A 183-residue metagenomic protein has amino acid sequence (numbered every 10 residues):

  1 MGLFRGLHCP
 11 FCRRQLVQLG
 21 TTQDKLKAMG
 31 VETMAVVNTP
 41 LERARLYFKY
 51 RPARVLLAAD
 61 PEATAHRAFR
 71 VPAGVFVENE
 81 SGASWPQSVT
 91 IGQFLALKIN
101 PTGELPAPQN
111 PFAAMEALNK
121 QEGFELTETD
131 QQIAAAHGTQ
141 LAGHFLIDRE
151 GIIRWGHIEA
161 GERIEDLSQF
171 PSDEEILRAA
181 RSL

Functional and structural regions predicted by a protein language model:
M1-L19, E32-T33: Short active-site neighborhood of thiol/selenol oxidoreductases, capturing the structured segment around
R5, N38, R149: Cofactor-binding loop segments of dinucleotide-utilizing enzymes, especially the Rossmann-like FAD- and NAD(P)+-binding
G20, K27, K49: Anion (oxyanion) recognition and catalysis
A28-R43, V55-E62: Thiol-based oxidoreductase modules, predominantly thioredoxin-like and allied folds used for disulfide exchange
R43-Y50, A68: Short alpha-helix adjacent to the SAM-binding motif of class I
R51-R54, G74-F76: Short, hinge-like loop/turn segments at secondary-structure boundaries
D60-I164: Thiol/selenol-based redox catalytic cores and closely related redox-interacting motifs
A160-L183: A short, polar/charged loop-to-alpha-helix boundary motif
